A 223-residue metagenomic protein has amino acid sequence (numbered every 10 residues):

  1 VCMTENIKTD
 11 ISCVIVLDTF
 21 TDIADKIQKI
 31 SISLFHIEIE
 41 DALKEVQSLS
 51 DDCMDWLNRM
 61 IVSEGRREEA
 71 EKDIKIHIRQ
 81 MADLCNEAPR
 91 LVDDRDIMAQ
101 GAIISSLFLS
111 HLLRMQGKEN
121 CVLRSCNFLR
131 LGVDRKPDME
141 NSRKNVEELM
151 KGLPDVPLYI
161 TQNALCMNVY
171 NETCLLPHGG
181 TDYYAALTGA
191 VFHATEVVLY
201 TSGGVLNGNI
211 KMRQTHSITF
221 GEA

Functional and structural regions predicted by a protein language model:
V1-A223: Nucleotide/pyrophosphate-binding catalytic subdomain
